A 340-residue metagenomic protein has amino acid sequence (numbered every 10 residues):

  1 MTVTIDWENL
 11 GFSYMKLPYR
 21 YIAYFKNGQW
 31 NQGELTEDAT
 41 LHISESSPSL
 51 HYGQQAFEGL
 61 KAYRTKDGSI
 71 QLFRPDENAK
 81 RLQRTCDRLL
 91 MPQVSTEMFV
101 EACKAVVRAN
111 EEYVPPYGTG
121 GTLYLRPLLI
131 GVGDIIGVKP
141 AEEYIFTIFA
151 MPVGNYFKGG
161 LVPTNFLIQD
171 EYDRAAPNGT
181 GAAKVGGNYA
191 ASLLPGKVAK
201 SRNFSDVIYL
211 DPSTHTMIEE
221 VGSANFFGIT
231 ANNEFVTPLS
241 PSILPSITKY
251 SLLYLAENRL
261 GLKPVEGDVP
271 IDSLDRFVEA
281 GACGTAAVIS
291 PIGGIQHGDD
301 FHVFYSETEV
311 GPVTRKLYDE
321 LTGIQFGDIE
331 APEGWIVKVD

Functional and structural regions predicted by a protein language model:
M1-A102, V106, L128, I135-D340: Helix-start/capping segments and mature chain N-termini
V114-P115, V138: Short boundary motifs at domain starts and secondary-structure transition points
P115-I130: Extended, Lys/Arg-enriched charged tracts that mediate electrostatic binding to polyanionic substrates
